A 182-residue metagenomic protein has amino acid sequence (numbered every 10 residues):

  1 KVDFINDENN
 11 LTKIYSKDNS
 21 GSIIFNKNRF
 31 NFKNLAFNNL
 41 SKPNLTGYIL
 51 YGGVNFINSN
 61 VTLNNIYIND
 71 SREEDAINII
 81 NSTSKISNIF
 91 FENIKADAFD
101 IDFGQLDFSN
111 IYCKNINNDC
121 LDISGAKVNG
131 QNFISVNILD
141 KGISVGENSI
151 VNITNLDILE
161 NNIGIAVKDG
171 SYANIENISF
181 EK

Functional and structural regions predicted by a protein language model:
K1-K182: Extracellular beta-rich repeat passengers
